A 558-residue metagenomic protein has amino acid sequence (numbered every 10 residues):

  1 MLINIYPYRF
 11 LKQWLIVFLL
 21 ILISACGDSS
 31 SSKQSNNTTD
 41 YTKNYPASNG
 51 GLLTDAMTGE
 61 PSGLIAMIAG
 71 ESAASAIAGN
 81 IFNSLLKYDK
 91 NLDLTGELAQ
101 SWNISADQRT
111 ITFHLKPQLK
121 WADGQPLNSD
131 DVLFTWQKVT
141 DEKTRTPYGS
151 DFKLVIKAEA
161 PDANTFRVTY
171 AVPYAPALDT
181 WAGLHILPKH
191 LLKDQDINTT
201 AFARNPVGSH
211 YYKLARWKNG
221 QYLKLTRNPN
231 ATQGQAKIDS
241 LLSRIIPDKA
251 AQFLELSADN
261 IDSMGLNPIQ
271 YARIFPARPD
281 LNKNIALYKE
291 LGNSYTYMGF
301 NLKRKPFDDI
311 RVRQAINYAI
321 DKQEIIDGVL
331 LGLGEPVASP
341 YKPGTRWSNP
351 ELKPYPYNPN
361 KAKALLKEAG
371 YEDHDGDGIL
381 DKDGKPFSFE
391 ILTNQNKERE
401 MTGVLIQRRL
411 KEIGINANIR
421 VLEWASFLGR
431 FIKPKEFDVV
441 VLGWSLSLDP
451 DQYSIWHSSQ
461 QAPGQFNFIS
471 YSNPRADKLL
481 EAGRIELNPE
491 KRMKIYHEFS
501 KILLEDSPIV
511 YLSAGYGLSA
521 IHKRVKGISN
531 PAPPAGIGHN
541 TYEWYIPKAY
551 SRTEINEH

Functional and structural regions predicted by a protein language model:
S30, V139, K157, A215-T226 (+3 more regions): Extracellular/periplasmic solute-recognition and catalytic clefts
Q34-S35, K218, R227, A319-K353 (+2 more regions): Detector for C-terminal structural segments
T39-D40, N44, M57-S75, L98-A99 (+7 more regions): A structural "hinge/loop" feature
A56-A106, Q137, T144, V207-G208: N-terminal lobe/hinge region of extracytoplasmic solute-binding protein
D89-K90, A182-A236, S240, P359-A364 (+2 more regions): Gly/Pro-rich hinge or "lid" segments in bacterial periplasmic/extracellular proteins
Q100-R145, R167-T169, Q252-E255, P306: Aromatic- and charge-enriched surface segment that lines or borders ligand/interaction sites
N103, G149-L192: Surface-exposed binding/hinge segments that line and control ligand-binding clefts or catalytic entry sites
N301, F307-D308, P336-H374, T393-M401: Structural transition elements
